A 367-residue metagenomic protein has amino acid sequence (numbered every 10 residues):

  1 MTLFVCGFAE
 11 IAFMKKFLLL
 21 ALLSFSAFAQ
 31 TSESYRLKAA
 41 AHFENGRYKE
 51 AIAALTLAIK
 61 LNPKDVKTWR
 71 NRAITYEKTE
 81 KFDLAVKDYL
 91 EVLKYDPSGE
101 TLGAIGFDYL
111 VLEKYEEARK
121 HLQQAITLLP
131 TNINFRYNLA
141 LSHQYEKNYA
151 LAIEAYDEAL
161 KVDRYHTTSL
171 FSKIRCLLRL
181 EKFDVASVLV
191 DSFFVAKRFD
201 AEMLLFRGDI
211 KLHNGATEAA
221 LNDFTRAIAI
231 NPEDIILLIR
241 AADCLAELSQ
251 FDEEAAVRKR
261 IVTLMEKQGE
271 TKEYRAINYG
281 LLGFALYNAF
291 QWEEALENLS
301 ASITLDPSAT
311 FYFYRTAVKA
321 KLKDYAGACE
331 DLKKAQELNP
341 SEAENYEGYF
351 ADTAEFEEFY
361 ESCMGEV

Functional and structural regions predicted by a protein language model:
T31-E33, V66-K67, G99-E100, I133-N134 (+7 more regions): Helix-start (N-cap) detector for alpha-helical repeat units in TPR-like alpha-solenoids, especially tetratricopeptide
S32, E270-Y274, C329-V367: Terminal, low-structured helical/coil segments at or just beyond the last alpha-helical repeat
L37, N71, A104-F107, N138 (+7 more regions): Canonical tetratricopeptide repeat
E44-N45, K78-T79, V111-L112, Y145-E146 (+6 more regions): Register position in tetratricopeptide repeats
L61, K94-Y95, L128, V162 (+5 more regions): Structural marker of alpha-solenoid helical repeat scaffolds
